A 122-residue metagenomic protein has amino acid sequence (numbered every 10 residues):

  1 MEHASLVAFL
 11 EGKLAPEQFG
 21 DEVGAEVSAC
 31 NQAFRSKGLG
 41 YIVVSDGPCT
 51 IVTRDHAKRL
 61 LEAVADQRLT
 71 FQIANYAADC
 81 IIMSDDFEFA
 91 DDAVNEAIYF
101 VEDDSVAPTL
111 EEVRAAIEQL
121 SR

Functional and structural regions predicted by a protein language model:
M1-R122: Acidic, Ser/Pro/Thr-rich low-complexity regulatory regions and the short amphipathic helical interaction modules they
